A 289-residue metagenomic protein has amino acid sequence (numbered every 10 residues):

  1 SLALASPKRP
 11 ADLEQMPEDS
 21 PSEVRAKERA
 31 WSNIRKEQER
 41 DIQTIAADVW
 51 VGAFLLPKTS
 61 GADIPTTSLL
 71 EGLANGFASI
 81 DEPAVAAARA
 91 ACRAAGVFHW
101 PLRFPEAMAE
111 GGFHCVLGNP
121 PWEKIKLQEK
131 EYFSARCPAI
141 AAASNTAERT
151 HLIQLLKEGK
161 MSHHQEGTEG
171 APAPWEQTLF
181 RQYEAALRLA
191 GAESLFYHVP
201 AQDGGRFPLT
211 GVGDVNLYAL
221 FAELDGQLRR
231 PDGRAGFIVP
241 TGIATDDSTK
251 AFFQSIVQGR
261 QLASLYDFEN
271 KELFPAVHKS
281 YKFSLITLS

Functional and structural regions predicted by a protein language model:
S1, R93-S289: Signature of N6-adenine DNA methyltransferases within the class I
S1-W100, I243: Nucleic-acid modification enzymes, centered on SAM-dependent nucleic-acid methyltransferases
